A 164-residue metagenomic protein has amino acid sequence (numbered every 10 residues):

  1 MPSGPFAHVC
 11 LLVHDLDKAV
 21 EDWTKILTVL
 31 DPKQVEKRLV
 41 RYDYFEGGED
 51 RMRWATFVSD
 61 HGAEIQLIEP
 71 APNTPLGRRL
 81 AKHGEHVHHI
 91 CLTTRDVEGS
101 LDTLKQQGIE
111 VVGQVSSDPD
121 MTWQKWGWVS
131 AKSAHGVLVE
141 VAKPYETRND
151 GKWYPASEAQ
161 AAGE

Functional and structural regions predicted by a protein language model:
M1-G4, L11-G62, G99-W123, Y154-E164: Core segments of cupin and vicinal oxygen chelate
P5-V9, H86-H88: Short amphipathic alpha-helical segments
C10, Q66-P70, T103, S130 (+1 more regions): A structural feature that tracks compact, well-ordered secondary-structure segments with a strong bias toward
F57-H61, V129-A134: Active-site beta-strand termini and strand-to-loop segments that position acidic
I65, P75, S133-L138: Short, charged/polar, Gly/Pro-enriched secondary-structure boundary elements
P72, L76-Q106: Long, charged/polar, surface-exposed segments that mediate recognition or autoinhibition
D120-K132: Short, active-site-adjacent segments that bind or coordinate small-molecule cofactors and metal centers
A134-E164: Hydrophobic secondary-structure block in the mid-to-C-terminal portion of proteins
